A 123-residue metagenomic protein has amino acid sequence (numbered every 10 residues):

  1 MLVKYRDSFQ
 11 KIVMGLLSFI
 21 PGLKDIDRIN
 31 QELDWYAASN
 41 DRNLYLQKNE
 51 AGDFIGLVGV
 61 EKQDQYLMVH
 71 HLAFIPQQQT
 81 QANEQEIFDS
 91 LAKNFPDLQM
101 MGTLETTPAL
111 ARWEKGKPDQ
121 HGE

Functional and structural regions predicted by a protein language model:
M1-R28: Short amphipathic alpha-helix that is part of the acyltransferase structural core
D25-L44: Active-site rim helix/loop that mediates acceptor-substrate recognition in acyltransferases
D41-G56: Conserved beta-hairpin
I55-V58, L72: Conserved GNAT-family N-acetyltransferase fold
Q65-P76: Conserved acetyl-CoA binding element of GNAT-fold acetyltransferases
Q79-N94: Conserved acetyl-CoA-binding loop-helix of GNAT-fold acetyltransferases
K93-P108: Conserved GNAT acetyl-CoA-binding A-motif
